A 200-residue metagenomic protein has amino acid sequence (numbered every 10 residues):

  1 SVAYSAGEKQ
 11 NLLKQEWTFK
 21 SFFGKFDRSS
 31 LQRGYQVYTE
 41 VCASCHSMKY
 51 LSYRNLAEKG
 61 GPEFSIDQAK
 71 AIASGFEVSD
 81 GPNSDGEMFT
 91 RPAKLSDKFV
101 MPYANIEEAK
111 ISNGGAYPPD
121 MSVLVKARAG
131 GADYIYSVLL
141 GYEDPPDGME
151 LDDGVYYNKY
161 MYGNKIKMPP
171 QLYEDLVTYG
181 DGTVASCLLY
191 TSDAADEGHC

Functional and structural regions predicted by a protein language model:
A3-S5: Boundary at the C-terminal end of the N-terminal hydrophobic targeting segment
N11-Q36, S47-G61, I66, S192: Electrostatic cytochrome c docking/interface patches
Q36-M48, V100-A104, Y117-K126: C-type cytochrome heme c attachment motif
A57-S112, A116: Structured domain cores in non-transmembrane regions
G114-D120, A127-Y134, E143, D147: Mid-length scaffold segments of soluble, non-membrane domains
Y134-L189: Extracytoplasmic/lumenal ectodomains and periplasmic regions of secretory and membrane proteins
Y190-G198: Conserved small/polar residues in nucleotide/adenosyl-binding loops
